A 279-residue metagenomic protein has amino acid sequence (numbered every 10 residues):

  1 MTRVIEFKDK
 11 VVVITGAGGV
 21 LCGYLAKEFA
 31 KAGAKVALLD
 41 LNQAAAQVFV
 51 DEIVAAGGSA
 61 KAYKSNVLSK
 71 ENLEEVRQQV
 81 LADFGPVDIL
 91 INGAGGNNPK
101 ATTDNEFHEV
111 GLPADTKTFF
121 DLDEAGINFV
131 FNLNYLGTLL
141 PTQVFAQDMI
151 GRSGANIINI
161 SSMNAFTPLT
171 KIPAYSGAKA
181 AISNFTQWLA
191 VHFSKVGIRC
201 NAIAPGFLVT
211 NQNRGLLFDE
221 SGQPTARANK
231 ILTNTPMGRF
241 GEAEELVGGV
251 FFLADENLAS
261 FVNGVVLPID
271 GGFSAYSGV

Functional and structural regions predicted by a protein language model:
V4-A37: Canonical Rossmann dinucleotide-binding motif of NAD(H)/NADP(H)-dependent dehydrogenases/reductases, specifically
K100-F119, D123-N128, I231: Substrate-binding pocket helix/loop in short-chain dehydrogenase/reductase
T142, A178: Active-site helix of classical SDR
Q147, V191-S194: Alpha-helical segment proximal to the catalytic Tyr-Lys
S162: Residue(s) in the substrate-gating loop at a strand-loop-helix junction that position the organic substrate next
S194, R199, F261-N263: Short, small/polar-rich loop/turn modules that mediate ligand/substrate recognition or access, typified
R239-I269, S274: C-terminal substrate-recognition "lid" of short-chain dehydrogenase/reductases
